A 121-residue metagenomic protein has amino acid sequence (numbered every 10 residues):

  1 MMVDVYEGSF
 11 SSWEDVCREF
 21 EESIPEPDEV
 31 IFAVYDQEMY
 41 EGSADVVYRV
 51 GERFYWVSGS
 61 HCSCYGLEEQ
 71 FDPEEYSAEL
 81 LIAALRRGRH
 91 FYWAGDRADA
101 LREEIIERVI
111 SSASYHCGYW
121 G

Functional and structural regions predicted by a protein language model:
M1-F10, F71-G121: Low-complexity intrinsically disordered segments
M1-V34: Negatively charged, low-complexity tracts enriched in Asp/Glu with abundant Ser/Thr
S9-S12, S23, S43, S58-S63 (+2 more regions): Generic serine detector
R18, S63-Y65, G118: Secreted/luminal cysteine- and crosslink-motif detector
E21-H61: Amphipathic, interaction-prone secondary-structure segments
G51-A84: Intrinsically disordered, low-complexity regulatory segments enriched in Ser/Thr/Pro and charged residues
